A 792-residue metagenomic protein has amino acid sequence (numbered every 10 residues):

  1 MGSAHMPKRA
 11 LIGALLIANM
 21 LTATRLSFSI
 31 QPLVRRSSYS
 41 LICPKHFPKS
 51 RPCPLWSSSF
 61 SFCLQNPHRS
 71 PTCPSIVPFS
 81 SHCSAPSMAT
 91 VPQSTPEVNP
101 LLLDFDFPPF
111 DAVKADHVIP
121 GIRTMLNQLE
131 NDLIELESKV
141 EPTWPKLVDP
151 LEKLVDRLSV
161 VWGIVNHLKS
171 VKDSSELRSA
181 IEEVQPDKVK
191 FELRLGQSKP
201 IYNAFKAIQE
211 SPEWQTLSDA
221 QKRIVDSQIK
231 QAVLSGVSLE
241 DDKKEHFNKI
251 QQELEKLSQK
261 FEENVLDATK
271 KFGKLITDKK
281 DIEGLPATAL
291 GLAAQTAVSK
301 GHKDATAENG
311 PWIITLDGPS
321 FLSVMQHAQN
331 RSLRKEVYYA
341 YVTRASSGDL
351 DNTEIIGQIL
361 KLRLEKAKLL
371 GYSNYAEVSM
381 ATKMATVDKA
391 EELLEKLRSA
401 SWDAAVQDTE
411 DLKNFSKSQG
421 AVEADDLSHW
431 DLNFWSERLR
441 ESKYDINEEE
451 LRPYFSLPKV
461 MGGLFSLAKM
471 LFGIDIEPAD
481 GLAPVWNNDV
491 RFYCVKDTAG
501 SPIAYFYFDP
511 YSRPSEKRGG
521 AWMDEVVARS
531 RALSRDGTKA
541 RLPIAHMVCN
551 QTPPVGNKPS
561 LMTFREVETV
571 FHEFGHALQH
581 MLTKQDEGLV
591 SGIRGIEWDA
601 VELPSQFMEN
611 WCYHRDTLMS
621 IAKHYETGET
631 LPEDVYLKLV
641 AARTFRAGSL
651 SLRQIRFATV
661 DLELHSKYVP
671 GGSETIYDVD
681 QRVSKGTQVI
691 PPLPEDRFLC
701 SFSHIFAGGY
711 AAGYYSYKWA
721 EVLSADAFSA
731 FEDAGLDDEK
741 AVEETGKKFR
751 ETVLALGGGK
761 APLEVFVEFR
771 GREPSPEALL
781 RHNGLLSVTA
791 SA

Functional and structural regions predicted by a protein language model:
G2-R9, L21-S57, F62-Q65, R69 (+1 more regions): N-terminal helix-rich structural modules
A89-K114, P311-W312, K459, G463-L467 (+9 more regions): C-terminal, non-catalytic "cap/extension" segments appended to globular domains
L102-H117, V165-V184, A207-K249, T315-E354 (+6 more regions): Short His/Asp/Glu-rich catalytic/ion-coordination signatures at enzyme active sites or charged loops
I122-E130, V155-S159, R363, A405 (+6 more regions): Hydrophobic faces of stable alpha-helices that mediate helix-helix packing
N127, N131, E135-P142, R157-S174 (+23 more regions): Intrinsically disordered or highly flexible coil/loop and linker segments, enriched in small and charged/polar residues
D156-H167, K230, Y339, L432-R440 (+3 more regions): Short, hydrophobic/amphipathic alpha-helical patches that form generic packing surfaces within helical domains
A220, I224, E253-Q259, E263 (+10 more regions): Active-site-proximal, well-structured secondary-structure segments within enzyme catalytic domains
T552-F571: Short pre-active-site segment immediately N-terminal to the catalytic Zn-binding motif
